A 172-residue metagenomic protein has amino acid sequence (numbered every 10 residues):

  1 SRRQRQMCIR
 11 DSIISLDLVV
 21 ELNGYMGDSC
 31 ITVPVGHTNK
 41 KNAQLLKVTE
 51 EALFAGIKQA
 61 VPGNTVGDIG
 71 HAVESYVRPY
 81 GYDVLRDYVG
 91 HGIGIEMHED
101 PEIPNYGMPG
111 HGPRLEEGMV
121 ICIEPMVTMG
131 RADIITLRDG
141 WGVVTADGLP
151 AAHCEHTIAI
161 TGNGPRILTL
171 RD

Functional and structural regions predicted by a protein language model:
S1-I9: Single conserved hydrophobic/aromatic residue that forms the stacking wall/gate of nucleotide- or nucleobase-binding
R10-S12, G118: Loop/turn positions that initiate beta-strands
I13, V19, P125-M126, N163: Short, surface-exposed secondary-structure boundary micro-motifs
E21-G27, T38-R114, V120-A132: Conserved, well-structured core segments that form or line functional sites
G27-A43, I134-L149: Short, compositionally biased
H156: Acidic-aromatic/histidine active-site loop/patch
L170-D172: The conserved catalytic core of RNA pseudouridine synthases
